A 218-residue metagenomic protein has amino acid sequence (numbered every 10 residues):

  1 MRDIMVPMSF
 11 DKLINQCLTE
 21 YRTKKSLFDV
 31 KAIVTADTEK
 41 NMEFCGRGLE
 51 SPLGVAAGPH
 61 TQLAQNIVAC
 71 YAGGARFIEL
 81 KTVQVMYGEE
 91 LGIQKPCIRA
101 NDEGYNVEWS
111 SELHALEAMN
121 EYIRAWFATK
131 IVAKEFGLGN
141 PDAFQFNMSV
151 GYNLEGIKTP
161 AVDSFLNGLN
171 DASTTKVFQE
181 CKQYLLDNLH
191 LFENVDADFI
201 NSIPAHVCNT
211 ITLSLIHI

Functional and structural regions predicted by a protein language model:
M1-D37, Y71-R76, L80-I200, P204: Conserved, well-structured core domains of diverse proteins
F44-C45: N-terminal alpha-helical transmembrane segments of multi-pass membrane transport and channel/translocase proteins
V55: Conserved, mostly hydrophobic/aromatic
Q62-A69: Short, acidic/polar
N201-L213: Surface-exposed cleft-lining segments at the edges of enzyme active sites
I216-I218: Conserved small/polar residues in nucleotide/adenosyl-binding loops
